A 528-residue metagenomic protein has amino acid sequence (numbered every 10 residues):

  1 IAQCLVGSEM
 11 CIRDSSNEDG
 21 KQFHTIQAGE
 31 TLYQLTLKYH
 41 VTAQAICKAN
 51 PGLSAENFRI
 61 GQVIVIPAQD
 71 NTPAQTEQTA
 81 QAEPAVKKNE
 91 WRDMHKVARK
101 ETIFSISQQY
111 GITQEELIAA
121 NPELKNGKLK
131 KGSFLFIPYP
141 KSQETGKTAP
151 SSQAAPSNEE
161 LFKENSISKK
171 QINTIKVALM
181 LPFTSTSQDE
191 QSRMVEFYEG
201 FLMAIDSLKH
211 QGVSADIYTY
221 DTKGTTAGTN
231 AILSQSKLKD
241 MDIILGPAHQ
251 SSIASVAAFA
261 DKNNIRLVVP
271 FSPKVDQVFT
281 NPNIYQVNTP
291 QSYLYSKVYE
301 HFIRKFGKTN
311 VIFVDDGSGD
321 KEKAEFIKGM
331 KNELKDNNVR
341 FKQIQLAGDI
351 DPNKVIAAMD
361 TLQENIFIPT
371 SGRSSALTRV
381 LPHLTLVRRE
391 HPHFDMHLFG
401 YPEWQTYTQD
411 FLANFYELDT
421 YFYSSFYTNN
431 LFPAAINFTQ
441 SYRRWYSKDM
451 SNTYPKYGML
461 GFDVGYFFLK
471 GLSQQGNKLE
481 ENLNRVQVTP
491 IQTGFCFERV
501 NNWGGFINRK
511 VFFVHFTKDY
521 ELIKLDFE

Functional and structural regions predicted by a protein language model:
I1-G7, C11-I12: Single conserved hydrophobic/aromatic residue that forms the stacking wall/gate of nucleotide- or nucleobase-binding
S8, I26-A49, G61, V97-A120 (+1 more regions): Short alpha-helical segments in extracytoplasmic peptidoglycan/chitin-binding modules and envelope-associated proteins
E9, V63-D70, F134-K141: Conserved "repeat-terminator" motif of extracellular CCP/Sushi domains
R13-S15, D70-P73, K141-E144: Short, charged beta-turn/beta-strand-edge "cap" motif at the junction between a beta-strand and an adjacent loop
G20, Q75-G111, E115-E116, A120-N126 (+1 more regions): Extracytosolic ligand-binding ectodomains
G52: Extended, histidine- and acidic-residue-enriched regions that form the cofactor-binding/catalytic faces
E56, G61-I64, G127, G132-S133: Extracytoplasmic/periplasmic beta-strand context in beta-sandwich domains, especially the cupredoxin/COX2 CuA-binding
